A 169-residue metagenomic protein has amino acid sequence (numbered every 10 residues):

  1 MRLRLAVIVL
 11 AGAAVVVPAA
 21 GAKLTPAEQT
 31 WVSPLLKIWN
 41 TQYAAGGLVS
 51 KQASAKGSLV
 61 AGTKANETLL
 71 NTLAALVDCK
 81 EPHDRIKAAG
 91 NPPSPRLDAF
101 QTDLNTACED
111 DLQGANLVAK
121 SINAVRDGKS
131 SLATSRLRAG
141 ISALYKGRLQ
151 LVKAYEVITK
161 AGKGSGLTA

Functional and structural regions predicted by a protein language model:
M1-V7: Bacterial N-terminal signal peptides that target proteins for export
A6, A13-T30: C-terminal region of N-terminal signal peptides and the immediate post-cleavage residues of exported proteins
I8-L10, L48: A periodicity- and composition-biased signal for non-globular, repetitive helical segments
L24-D110, G114-A115, I122, R126-A169: Alpha-helical segments in soluble extracytoplasmic regions
